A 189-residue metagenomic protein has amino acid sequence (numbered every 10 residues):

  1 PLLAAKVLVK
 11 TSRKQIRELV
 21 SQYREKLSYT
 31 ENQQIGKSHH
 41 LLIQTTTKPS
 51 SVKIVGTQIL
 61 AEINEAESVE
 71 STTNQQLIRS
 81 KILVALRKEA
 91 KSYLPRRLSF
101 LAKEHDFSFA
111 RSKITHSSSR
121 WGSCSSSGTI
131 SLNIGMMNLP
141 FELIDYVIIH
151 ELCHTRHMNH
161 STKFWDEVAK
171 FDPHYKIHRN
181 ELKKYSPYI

Functional and structural regions predicted by a protein language model:
P1-D145, T155-I189: Active-site-proximal or metal-binding-adjacent scaffold patches in catalytic folds
I148: Walker B beta-strand of ABC/ABC-like P-loop ATPase nucleotide-binding domains, specifically the conserved hydrophobic
E151: Walker B catalytic acidic pair
